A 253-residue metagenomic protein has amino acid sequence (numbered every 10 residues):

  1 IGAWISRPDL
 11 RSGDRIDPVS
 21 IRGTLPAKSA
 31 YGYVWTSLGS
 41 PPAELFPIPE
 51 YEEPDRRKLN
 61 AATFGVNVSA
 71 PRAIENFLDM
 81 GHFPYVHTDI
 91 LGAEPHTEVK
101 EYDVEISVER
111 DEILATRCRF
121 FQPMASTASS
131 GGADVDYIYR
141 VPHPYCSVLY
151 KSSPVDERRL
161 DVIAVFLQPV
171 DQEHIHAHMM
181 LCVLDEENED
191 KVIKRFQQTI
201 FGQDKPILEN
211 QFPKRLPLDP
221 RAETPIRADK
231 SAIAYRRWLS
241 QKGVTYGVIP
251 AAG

Functional and structural regions predicted by a protein language model:
I1-K58, G253: Rieske [2Fe-2S] iron-sulfur-binding domain
P42-G253: C-terminal catalytic domain of Rieske-type non-heme iron oxygenases
